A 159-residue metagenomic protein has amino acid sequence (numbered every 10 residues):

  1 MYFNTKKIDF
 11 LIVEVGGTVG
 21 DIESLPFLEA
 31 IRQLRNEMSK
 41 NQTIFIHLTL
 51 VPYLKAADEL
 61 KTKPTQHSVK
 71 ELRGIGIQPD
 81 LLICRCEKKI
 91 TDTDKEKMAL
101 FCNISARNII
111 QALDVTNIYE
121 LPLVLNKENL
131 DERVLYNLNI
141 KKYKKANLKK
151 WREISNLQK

Functional and structural regions predicted by a protein language model:
M1-K6, I44, K127, N156-K159: Flexible, glycine-rich loop/tail regions that form catalytic "lids" or insertion modules at the edges of active sites
M1-Q42, A57-K63: ATP-dependent carboxylate-amine ligase catalytic core
F3, S39, T43, A106 (+1 more regions): Residue-level signal for secondary-structure boundary elements
D9, A112-L113, K145-K150: Short coil/turn segments at secondary-structure boundaries
E23-F27, K61-K63, K88-I90, Y143-K149: A short linear-motif detector with a strong N-terminal bias
I31, K95-K97, K149-S155: Glycine-rich, charged/polar anion/phosphate-binding loops that engage phosphate groups from diverse ligands
R35, T43-N139: Internal gly/pro-rich beta-alpha loop/helix module that stabilizes soluble enzyme cofactors or their anionic handles
N129-E132, Y136-Q158: Long, charged amphipathic helices and adjacent flexible linkers at domain junctions
